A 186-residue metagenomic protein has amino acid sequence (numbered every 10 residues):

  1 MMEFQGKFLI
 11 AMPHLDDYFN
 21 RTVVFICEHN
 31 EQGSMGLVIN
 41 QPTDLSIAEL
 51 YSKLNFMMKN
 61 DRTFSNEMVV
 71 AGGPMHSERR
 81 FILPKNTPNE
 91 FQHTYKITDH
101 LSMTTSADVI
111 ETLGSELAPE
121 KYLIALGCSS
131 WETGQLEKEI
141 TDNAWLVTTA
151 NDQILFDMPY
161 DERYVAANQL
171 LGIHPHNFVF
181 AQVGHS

Functional and structural regions predicted by a protein language model:
M1-I124, S129-S186: A short aromatic-anchored loop/beta-hairpin motif
